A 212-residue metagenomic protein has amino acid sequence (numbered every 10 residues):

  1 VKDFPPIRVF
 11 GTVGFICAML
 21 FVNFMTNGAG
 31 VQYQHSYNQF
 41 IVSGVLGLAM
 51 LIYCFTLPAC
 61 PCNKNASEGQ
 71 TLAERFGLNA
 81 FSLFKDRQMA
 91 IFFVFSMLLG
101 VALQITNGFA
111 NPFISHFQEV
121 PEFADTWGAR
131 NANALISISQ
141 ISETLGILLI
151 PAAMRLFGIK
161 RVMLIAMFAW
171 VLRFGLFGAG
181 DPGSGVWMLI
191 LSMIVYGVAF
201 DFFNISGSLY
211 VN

Functional and structural regions predicted by a protein language model:
V1, F202-N212: Intracellular juxtamembrane helix-capping segments at the cytosolic ends of symmetry-related transmembrane helices
K2-F24: Glycine-rich segments within core transmembrane alpha-helices of 12-TM secondary carriers
T26-G30, L145-I159: Helix-to-loop junctions at the C-terminal end of transmembrane segments in multipass secondary transporters
N38-T56: Symmetry-related core transmembrane helices of the 12-TM Major Facilitator Superfamily/SLC fold
P58-F93, E119-A124: Juxtamembrane intracellular "pre-TM" segments in multi-pass secondary transporters
K85-T106, I194-V198: Pair of pore-lining "gating" transmembrane helices in MFS-fold secondary transporters
G108-R130: Short amphipathic helix-loop junctions that connect adjacent transmembrane helices in Major Facilitator Superfamily/SLC
F168-G183: C-terminal ends and interior cores of transmembrane alpha-helices in multi-pass membrane transporters/permeases
